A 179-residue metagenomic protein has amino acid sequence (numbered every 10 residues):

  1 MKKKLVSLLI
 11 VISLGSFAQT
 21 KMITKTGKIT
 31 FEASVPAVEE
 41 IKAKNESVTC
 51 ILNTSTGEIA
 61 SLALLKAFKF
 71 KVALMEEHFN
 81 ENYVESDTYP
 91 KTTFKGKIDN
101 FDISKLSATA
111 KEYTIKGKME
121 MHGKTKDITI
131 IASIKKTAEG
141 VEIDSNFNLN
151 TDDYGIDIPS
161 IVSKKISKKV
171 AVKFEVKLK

Functional and structural regions predicted by a protein language model:
M1-M22: Bacterial Sec-dependent N-terminal signal peptides
Q19-K179: Low-complexity, acidic/polar, glycine-enriched regions of mature
